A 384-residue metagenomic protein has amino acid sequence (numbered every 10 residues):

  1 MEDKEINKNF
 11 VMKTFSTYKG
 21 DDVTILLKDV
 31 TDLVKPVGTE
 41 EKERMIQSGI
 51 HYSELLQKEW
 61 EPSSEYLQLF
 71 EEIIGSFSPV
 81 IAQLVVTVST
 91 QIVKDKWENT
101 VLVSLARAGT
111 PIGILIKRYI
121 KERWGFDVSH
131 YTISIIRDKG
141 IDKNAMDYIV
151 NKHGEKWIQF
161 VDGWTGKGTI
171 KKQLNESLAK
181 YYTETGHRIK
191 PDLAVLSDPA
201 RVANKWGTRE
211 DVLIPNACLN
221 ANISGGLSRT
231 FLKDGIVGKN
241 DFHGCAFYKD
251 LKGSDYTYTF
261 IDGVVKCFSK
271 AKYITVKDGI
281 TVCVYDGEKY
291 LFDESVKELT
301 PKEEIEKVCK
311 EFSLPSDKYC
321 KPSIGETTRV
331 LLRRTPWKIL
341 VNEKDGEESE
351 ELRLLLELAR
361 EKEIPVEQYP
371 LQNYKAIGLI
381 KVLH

Functional and structural regions predicted by a protein language model:
M1-T100, K121, G125-H384: Long, low-complexity, Lys/Arg-enriched
E98-G113, I120: Membrane helical hairpin/interfacial module
